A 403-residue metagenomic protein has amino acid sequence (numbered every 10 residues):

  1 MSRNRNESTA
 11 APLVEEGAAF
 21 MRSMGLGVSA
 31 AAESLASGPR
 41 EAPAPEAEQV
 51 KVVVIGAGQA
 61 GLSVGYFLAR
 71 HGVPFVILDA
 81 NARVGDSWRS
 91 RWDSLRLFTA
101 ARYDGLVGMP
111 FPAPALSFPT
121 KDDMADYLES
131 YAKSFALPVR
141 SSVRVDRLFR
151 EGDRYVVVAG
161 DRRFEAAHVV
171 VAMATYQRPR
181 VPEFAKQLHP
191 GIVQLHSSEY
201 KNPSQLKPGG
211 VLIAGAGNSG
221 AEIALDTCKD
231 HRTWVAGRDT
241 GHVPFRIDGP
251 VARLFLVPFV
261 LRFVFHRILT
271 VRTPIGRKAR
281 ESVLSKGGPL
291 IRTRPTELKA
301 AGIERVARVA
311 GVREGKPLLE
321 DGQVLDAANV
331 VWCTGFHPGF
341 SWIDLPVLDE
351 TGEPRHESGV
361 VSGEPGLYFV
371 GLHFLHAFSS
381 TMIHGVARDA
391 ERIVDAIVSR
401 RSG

Functional and structural regions predicted by a protein language model:
S2-N4, L13-E15, F20-N81, G85-S87 (+1 more regions): Flavin (primarily FAD) cofactor-binding/catalytic cores of flavoenzymes
R83-G108: Redox-cofactor-proximal catalytic regions of oxidoreductases
L106-P110, G371-H373: A short small-residue
P110-L116: A short acidic, helix-capping loop that chelates divalent metal ions and anchors anionic groups
